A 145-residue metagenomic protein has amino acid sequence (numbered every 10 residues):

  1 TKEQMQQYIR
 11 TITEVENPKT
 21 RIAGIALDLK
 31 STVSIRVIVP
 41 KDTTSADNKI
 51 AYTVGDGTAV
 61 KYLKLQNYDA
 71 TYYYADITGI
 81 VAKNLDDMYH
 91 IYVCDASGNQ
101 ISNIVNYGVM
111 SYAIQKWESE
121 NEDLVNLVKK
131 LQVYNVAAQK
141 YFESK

Functional and structural regions predicted by a protein language model:
T1-K145: Short, surface-exposed linear motifs at loops/turns and structural transition points
